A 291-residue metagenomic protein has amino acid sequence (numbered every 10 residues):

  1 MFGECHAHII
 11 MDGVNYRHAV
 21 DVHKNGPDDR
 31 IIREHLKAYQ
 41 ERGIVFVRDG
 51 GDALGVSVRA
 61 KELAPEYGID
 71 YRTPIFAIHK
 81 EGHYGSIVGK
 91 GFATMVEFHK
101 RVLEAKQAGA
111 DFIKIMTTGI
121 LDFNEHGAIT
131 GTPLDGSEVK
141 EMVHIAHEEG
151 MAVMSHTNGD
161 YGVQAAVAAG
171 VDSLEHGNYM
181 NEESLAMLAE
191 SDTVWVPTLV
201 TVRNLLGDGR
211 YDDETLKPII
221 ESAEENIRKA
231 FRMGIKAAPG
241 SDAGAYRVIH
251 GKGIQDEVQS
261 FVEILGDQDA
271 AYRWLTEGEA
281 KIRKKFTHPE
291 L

Functional and structural regions predicted by a protein language model:
M1-R17, I69-V88, V139-K140, D208: N-terminal small/glycine-rich loop or linker at the start of catalytic domains across soluble metabolic enzymes
F2-L63, Y84: Metal-associated gating/positioning segment near the N- to mid-region
H8-D12, A53-S57, K80, G119-F123 (+4 more regions): Active-site environment of divalent metal-dependent phosphoester hydrolases
Y16-I31, G82-K100, A152-M154, E214-L216: Active-site mouth loops of central-metabolism enzymes
D29-V58, G68-A77, A110-F123, A152 (+1 more regions): Divalent metal-dependent hydrolysis catalytic cores, especially in the metallo-beta-lactamase
S57-D70, T130-G136, K140, A165-Y179 (+1 more regions): Short, electropositive alpha-helical surface patch
V96-T117, L121-W195, K217-A237, A270 (+1 more regions): Histidine/acidic residue-rich metal-binding segments in metalloenzymes
E148, Y211, E221-L291: His/Asp/Glu-enriched, well-ordered alpha-helical/loop segment that forms or immediately abuts the divalent-metal
